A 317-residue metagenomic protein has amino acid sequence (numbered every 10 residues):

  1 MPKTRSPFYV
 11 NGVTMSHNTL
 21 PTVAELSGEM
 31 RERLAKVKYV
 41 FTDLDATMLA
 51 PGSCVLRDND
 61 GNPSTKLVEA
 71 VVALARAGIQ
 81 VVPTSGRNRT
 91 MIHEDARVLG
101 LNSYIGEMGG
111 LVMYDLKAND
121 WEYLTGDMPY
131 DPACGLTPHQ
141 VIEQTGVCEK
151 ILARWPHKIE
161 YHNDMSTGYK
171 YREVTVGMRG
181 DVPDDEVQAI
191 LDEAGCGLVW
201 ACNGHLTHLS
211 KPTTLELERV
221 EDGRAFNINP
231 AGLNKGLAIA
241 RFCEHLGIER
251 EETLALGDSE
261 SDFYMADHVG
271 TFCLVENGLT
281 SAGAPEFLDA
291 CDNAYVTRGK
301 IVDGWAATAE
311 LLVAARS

Functional and structural regions predicted by a protein language model:
G12, S16-A24, M30, A35 (+2 more regions): Mg2+-dependent phosphoryl-transfer enzymes with acidic/Ser/Thr/Gly-rich catalytic loops
R33-R57, A266: Asp-based phosphoryl-transfer active-site loop
M48-G61, G223-P230: Glycine-rich phosphate-binding "P-loop"
P51, N62-S166: Active-site phosphate-binding/coordination module
L99-G100, M108, A194, H268-G270 (+1 more regions): Short, structured coil segments at secondary-structure junctions
K117-T145, C202-R224, G283-C291: Charged, glycine/proline-rich intrinsically disordered loops and linkers
K150-H268: Conserved acidic, metal-coordinating active-site core of Asp-based, Mg2+-dependent phosphoryl-transfer enzymes
